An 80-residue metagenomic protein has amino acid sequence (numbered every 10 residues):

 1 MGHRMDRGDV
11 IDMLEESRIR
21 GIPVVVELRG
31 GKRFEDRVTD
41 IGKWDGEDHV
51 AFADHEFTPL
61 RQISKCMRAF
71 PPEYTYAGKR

Functional and structural regions predicted by a protein language model:
M1-G30, D45, R61-R80: Short glycine-rich, low-complexity segments
R29-G31, A53-H55: Glycine-centered tight beta-turn/hairpin loop motif at sheet-sheet or coil-to-beta transitions
R33-E35, F57-L60: Well-ordered beta-strand positions in beta-sheet-rich domains
F34-G42: Short beta-strand-centered aromatic/proline hotspots
D45-A51: Short aromatic-glycine-enriched beta-strand elements
A51-A53, G78: Residue-level detector of alpha-helical recognition elements and their boundaries
